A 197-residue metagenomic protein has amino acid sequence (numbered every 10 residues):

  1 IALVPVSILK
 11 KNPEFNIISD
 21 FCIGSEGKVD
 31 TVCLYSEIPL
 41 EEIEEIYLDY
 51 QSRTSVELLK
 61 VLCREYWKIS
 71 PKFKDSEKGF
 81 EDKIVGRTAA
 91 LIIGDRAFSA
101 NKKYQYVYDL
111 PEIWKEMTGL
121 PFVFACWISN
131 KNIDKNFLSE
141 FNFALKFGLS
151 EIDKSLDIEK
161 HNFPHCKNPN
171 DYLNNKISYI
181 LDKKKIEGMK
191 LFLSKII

Functional and structural regions predicted by a protein language model:
I1-I197: Domain-level signature for soluble enzymes in the chorismate/prephenate branch of the shikimate pathway
